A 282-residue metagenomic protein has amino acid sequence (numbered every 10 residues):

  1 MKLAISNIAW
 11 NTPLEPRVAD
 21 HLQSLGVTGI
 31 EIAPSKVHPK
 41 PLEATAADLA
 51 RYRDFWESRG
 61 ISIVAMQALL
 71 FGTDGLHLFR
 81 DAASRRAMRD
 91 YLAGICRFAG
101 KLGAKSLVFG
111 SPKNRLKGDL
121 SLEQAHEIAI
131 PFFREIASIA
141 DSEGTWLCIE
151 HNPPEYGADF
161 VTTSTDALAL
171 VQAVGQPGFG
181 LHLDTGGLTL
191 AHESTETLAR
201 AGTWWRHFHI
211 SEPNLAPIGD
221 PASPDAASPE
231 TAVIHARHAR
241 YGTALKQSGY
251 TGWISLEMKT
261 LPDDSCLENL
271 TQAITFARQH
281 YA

Functional and structural regions predicted by a protein language model:
M1-A4, N11-G26, R89, R97 (+3 more regions): Histidine-acidic metal/acid-base catalytic patches
I5-P16, A47-W56: N-terminal-biased segments
A9-N11, P34-K36, L69-G72, K113-R115 (+4 more regions): Active-site-proximal loop/turn and secondary-structure-junction residues that shape catalytic pockets, frequently
P16-R17, G75-G180, L190: Active-site acidic/histidine proton-transfer and metal-coordination neighborhood in alpha/beta enzyme cores
T28, I32-I130, H238, T251 (+1 more regions): Structural motif corresponding to the early beta-alpha repeats
P39-E43, G157, E230: Short, flexible/disordered intra-domain loops and linkers
S58-R59, E143, P177, W204: Structured helix-beta-strand junction loops
